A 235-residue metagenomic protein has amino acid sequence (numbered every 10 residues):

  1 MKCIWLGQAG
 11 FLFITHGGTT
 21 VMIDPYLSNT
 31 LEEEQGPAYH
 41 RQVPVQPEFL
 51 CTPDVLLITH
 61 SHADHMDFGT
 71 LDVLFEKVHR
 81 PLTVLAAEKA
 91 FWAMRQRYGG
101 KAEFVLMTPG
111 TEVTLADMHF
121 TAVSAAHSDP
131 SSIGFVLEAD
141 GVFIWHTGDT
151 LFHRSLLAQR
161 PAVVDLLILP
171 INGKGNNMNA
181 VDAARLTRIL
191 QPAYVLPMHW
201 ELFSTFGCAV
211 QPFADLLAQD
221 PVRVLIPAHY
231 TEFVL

Functional and structural regions predicted by a protein language model:
M1, I14-V21, E112-T121, E138-I144 (+1 more regions): Beta-strand-turn-beta hairpins that frame and shape the catalytic cleft of phosphate-ester-processing enzymes
M1-L31, Q35-V43, Q211-D220, A228-E232: Zn-dependent metallo-beta-lactamase
A9, N29-T30, H62-M66, F91-M94 (+6 more regions): Active-site environment of divalent metal-dependent phosphoester hydrolases
G18-L57, S61, G69-K77, T150-A162: Pre-active-site segment of Zn-dependent metallo-hydrolases
I23-D24, P53-D64, V84-E88, I144-T150 (+3 more regions): Active-site neighborhood of phospho(di)ester-bond hydrolases with catalytic His/Asp-centered motifs
P44-V113: Active-site HxH/HxHxD metal-binding segment of metal-dependent hydrolases
Y98-V113, A158-R160, A184, R188-L235: Binuclear metal-ion centers of metallo-dependent hydrolases, dominated by the metallo-beta-lactamase
A126-I189: Active-site-proximal loop/helix segments of hydrolase catalytic cores
